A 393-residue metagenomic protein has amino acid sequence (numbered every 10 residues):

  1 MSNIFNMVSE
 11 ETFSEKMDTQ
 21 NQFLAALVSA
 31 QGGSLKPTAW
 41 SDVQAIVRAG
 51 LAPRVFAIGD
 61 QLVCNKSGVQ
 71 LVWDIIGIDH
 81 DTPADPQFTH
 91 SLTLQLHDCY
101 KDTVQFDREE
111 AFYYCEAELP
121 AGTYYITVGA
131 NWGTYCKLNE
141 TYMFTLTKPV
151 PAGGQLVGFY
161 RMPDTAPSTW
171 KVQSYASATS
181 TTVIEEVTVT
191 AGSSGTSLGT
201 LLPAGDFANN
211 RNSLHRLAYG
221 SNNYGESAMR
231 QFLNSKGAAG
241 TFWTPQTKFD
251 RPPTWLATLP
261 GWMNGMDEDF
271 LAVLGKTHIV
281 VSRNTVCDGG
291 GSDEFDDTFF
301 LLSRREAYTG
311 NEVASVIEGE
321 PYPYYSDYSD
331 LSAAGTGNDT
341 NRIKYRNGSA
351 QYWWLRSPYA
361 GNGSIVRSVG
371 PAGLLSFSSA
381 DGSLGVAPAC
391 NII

Functional and structural regions predicted by a protein language model:
M1-Q20: Short, low-complexity N-terminal tether/leader segments at secretion or assembly junctions of large, surface-exposed
D18-P120, Y125, G129-I393: Collagenous Gly-X-Y triple-helix signature in extracellular proteins
